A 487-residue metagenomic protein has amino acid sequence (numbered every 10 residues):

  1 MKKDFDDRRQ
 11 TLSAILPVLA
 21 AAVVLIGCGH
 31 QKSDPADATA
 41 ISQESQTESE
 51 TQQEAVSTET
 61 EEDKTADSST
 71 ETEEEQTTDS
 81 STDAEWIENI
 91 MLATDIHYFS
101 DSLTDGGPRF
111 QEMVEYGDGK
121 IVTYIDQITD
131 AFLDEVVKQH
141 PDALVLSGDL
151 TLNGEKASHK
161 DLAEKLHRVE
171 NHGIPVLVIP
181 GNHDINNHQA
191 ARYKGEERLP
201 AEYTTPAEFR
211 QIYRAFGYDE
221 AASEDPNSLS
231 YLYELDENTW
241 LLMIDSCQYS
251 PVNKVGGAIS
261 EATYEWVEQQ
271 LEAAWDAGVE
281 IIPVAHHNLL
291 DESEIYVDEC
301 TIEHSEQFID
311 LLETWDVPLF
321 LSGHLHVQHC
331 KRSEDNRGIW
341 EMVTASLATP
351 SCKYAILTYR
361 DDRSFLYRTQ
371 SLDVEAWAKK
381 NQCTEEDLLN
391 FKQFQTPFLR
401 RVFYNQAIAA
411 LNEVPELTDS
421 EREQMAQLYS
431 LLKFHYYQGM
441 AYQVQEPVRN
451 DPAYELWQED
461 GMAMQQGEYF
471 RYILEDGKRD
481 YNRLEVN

Functional and structural regions predicted by a protein language model:
K2, P17, S33-Q52, V56 (+5 more regions): Non-catalytic terminal accessory segments
V24-G27: C-terminal motif of bacterial Sec signal peptides marking the signal peptidase cleavage site
I41-E44, E71-K156, S260: N-terminal active-site segment of His-dependent metallophosphoesterases
H97-I128, R192-E197, S250-E261, E292-I295 (+1 more regions): Acidic/histidine-rich helix-loop elements that form or flank divalent-metal/phosphate-binding sites at the catalytic
F99-S102, L152-G154, N182-A190, Y249-V252 (+3 more regions): Active-site environment of divalent metal-dependent phosphoester hydrolases
H140, P175, W240-L242, K254-W340: His/acidic metal-ligating clusters that form di-metal
S147-H167, N187-A207, S293-T301, H329-R337: Metal-dependent catalytic neighborhoods of phosphoester/phosphodiester hydrolases
D161-W266, I356, F365-L366: Extended active-site neighborhood of metal-dependent phosphoesterases/phosphodiesterases
